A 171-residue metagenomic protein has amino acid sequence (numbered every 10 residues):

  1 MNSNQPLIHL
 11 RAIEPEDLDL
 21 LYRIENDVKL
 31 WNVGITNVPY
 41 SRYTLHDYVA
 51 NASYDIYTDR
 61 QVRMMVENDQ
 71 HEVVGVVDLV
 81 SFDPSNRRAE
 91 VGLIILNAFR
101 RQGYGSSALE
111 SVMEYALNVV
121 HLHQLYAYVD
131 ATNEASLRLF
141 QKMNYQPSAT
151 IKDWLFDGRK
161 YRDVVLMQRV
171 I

Functional and structural regions predicted by a protein language model:
M1-D47: A short, well-structured alpha-helix characteristic of acyl/acetyltransferase catalytic modules
M1-H9, I13-L18, N68-I171: Acyl-donor (CoA/ACP) binding surface of acyl/acetyltransferases
K29-L30, I35, A50, I95-L96 (+2 more regions): A broad detector of the eukaryotic-type serine/threonine protein kinase catalytic domain
N32-G34, Q61, V164: Short, hydrophobic secondary-structure boundary micro-motifs
P39-R60, N68: Active-site rim helix/loop that mediates acceptor-substrate recognition in acyltransferases
